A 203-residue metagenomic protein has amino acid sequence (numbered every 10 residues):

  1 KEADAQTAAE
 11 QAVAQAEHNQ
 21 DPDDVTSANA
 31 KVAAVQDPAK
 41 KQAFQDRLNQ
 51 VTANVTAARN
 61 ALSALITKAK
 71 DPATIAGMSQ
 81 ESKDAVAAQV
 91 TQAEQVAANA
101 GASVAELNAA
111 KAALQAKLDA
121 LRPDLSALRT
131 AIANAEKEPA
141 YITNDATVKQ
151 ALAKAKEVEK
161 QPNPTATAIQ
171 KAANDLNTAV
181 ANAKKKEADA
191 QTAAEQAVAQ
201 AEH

Functional and structural regions predicted by a protein language model:
K1-H203: Beta-rich interaction/scaffold domains
